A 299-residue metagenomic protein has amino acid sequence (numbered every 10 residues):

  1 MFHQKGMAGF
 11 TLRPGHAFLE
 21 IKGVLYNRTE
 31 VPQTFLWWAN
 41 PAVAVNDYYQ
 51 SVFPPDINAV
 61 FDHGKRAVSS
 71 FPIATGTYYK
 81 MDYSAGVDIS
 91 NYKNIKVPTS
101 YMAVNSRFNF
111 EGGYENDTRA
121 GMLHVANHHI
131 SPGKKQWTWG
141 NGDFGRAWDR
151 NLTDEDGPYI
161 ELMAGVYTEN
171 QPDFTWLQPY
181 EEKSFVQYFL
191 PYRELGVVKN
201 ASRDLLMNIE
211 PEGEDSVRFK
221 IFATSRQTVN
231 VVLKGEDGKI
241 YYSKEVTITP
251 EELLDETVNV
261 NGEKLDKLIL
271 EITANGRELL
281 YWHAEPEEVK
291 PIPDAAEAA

Functional and structural regions predicted by a protein language model:
M1, G23, E181-E194: Short, hydrophobic/aromatic-enriched beta-strand segments in well-ordered soluble domains
M1-E20, R28-T34: A conserved hydrophobic secondary-structure block that centers on an alpha-helix together with its immediately flanking
Q4, L162-E169, G238-Y242: Short beta-strand and strand-turn-strand segments in soluble, beta-rich domains
M7, F18-E20, E182-V186, E214-R218 (+1 more regions): Intrinsic-disorder/low-complexity, polar/charged segments enriched in Ser/Thr/Lys/Arg/Asp/Glu/Gln
A8-T11, P172-W176, S243-T247: Beta-strand-rich interaction surfaces with strong enrichment in secreted/lumenal proteins
A17, R28-E182, L190: A contiguous, surface-exposed recognition patch within enzymatic or periplasmic domains that forms
V24-V31, I221-S225: Asparagine-centered strand-capping/turn motif at beta-strand->loop junctions
V197-A298: Long, contiguous interaction/recruitment modules in multidomain scaffold/adaptor proteins
